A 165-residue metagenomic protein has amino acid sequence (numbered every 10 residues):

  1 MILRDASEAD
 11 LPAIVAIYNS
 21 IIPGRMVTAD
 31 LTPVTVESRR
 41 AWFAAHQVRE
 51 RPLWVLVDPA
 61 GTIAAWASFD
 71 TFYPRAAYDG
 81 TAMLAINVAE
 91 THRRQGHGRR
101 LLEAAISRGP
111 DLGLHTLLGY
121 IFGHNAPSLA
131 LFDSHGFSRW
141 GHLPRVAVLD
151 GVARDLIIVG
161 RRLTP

Functional and structural regions predicted by a protein language model:
I2-I14: A short beta-loop-alpha structural element at the N-terminal edge of CoA-dependent acyl/N-acetyltransferase catalytic
V15-W42: Conserved GNAT-fold acetyl-CoA-binding loop/helix
Y18, F132, F137, V159: Conserved active-site tyrosine of GNAT-family acetyltransferases
P33-T91, L102, R108, R162-T164: Acetyl-CoA-dependent GNAT
T71, L118-I121, S138-D155: Conserved catalytic-core motifs of GNAT/GCN5-like acyltransferases
L84, L117-G119, V159: A structural signal for short, well-ordered beta-strand segments
R94-D111, A126-S134: Conserved acetyl-CoA-binding loop-helix of GNAT-fold acetyltransferases
G109-I121: Conserved GNAT acetyl-CoA-binding A-motif
